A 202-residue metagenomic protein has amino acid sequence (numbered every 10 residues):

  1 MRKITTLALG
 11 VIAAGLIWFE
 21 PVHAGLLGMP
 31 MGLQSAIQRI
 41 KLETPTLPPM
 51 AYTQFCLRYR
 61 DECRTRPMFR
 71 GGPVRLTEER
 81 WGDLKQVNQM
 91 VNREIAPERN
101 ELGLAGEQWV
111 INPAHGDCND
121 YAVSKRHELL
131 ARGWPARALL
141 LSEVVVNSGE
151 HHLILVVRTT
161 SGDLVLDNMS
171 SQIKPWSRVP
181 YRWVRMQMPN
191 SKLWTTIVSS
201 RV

Functional and structural regions predicted by a protein language model:
M1-A8: Bacterial N-terminal signal peptides that target proteins for export
R2, W18-V202: A structural boundary/capping signal
A8-L16: Bacterial N-terminal signal peptides
